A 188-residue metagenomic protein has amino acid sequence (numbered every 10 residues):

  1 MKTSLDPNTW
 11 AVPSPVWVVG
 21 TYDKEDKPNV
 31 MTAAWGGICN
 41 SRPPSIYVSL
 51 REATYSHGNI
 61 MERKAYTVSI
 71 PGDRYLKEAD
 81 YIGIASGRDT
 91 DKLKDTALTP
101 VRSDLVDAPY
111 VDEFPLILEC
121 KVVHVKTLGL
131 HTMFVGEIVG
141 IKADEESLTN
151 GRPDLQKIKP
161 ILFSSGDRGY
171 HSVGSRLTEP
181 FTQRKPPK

Functional and structural regions predicted by a protein language model:
M1-K188: Basic, polyanion-binding surface patches
